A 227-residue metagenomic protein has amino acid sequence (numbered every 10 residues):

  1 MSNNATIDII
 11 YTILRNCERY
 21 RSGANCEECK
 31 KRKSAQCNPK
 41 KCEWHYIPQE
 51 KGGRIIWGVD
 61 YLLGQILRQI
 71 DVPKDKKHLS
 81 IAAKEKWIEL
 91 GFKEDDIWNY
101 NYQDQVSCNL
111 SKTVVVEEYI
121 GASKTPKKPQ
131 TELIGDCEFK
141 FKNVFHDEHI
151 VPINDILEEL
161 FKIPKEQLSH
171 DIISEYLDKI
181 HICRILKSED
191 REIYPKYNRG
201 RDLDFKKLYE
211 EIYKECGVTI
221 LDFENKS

Functional and structural regions predicted by a protein language model:
M1, I7-D8, P152, Q167-S169 (+1 more regions): General structural signal for secondary-structure boundaries
M1-K142, P195-N198, L203, K207-I220 (+1 more regions): Nuclease and nuclease-like effector domains acting on nucleic acids or nucleotide cofactors
T6, I10, D147, K179-I182: Short runs of predominantly hydrophobic/aromatic residues within well-ordered alpha helices that form helix-helix
H45, H78, H146-H149, H170 (+1 more regions): Histidine (H) residue identity feature
V72, K93, I153-E159, S188 (+1 more regions): Amphipathic alpha-helical interaction surfaces
C137-Y176: Histidine-centered nuclease catalytic patch
H146, C183-K187, I220-F223: A structural signal for short, well-ordered beta-strand segments and their strand-loop junctions that often border
E175-D202: Short Cys/His-centered divalent metal-binding micro-motifs
